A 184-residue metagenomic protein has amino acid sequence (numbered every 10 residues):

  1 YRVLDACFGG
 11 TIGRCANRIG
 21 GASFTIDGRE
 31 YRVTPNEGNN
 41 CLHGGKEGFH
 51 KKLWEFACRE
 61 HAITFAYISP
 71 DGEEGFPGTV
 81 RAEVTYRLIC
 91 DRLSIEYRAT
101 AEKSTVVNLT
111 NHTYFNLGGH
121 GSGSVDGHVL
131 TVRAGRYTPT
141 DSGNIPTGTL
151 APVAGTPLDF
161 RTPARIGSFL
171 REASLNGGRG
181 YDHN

Functional and structural regions predicted by a protein language model:
Y1-N184: An exposed, glycine/acidic-rich loop-and-rim segment of catalytic or binding clefts
